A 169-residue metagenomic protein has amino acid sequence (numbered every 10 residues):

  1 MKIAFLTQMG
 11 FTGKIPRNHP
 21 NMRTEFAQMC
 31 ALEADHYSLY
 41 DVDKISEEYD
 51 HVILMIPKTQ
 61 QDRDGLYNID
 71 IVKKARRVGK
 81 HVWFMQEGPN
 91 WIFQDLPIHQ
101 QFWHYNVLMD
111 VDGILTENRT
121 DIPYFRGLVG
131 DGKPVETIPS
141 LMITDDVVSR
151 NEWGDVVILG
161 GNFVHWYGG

Functional and structural regions predicted by a protein language model:
M1-I3, Q8-M9, Y49, V148-V157: A short, charged/proline- and glycine-enriched loop that marks the coil->beta-strand transition at the N-terminal
A4-T12, R23-F125: Extended catalytic core of nucleotide-activated donor transferases of GT-like folds
K14-N21, I143-G169: Conserved catalytic-core segment of nucleotide-activated headgroup transferases in glycan assembly
N21-M22, V129: Conserved N-terminal segment of class I S-adenosyl-L-methionine
P89, S140, G154: Catalytic phosphate/metal-binding cores of nucleic-acid and nucleotide-processing enzymes, i.e., regions that mediate
Q100-H104, G132-K133, E152-D155: Short, hinge-like loop/turn segments at secondary-structure boundaries
D112-R126, G130-V147: Donor nucleotide-sugar binding/catalytic pocket of nucleotide-sugar-dependent glycosyltransferases
